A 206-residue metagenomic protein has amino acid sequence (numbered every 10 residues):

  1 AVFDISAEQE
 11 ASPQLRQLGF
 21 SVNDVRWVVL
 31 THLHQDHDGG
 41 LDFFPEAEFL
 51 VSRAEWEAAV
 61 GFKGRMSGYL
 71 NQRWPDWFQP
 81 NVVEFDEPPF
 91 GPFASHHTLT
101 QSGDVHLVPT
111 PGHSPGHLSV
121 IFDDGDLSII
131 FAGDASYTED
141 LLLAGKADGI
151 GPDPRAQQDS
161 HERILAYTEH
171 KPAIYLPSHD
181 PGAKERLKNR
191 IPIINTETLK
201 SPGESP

Functional and structural regions predicted by a protein language model:
V2-D24, R53-V108, P154-P172: Metallo-beta-lactamase
V2-P13, S119-P206: Cap/insert and terminal regions of metallo-dependent hydrolase folds
F20-N23, G39, F43, E84-E139: Catalytic core of the metallo-beta-lactamase
V25-D36: Metallo-beta-lactamase
L33, A54, G112-S114, G133-A135 (+1 more regions): Active-site metal-binding loops of divalent metal-dependent hydrolases
G39-P45, R186-I191: Metal-dependent catalytic neighborhoods of phosphoester/phosphodiester hydrolases
F49-A58, L199-P206: Acidic, His- and aromatic-enriched active-site or binding-groove loops in soluble protein domains that engage sugars
